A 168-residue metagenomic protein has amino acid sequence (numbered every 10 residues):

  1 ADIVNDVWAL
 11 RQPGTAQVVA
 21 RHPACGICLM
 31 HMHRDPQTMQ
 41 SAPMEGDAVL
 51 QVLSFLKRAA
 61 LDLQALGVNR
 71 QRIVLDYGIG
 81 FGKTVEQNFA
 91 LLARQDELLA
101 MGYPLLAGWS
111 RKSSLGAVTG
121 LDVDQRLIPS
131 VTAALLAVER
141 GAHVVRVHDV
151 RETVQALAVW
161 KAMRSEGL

Functional and structural regions predicted by a protein language model:
D2-D62, L66, G82-L168: Active-site-adjacent loop and "lid" segments of alpha/beta metabolic enzymes
N69-R72: Short acidic capping loops at alpha-helix termini that bridge into adjacent secondary structure
I79: Acidic/histidine-rich catalytic cores of soluble enzymes
